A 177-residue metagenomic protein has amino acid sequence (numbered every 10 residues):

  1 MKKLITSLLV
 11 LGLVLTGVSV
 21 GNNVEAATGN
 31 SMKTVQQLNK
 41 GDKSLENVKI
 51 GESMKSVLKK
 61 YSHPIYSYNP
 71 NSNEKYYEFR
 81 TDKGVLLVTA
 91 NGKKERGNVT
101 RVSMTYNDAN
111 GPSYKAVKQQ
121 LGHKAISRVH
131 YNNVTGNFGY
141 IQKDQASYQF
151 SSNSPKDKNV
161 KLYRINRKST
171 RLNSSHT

Functional and structural regions predicted by a protein language model:
M1-L4: Positively charged n-region of N-terminal signal peptides that target proteins for export
S7-L13: Sec-dependent N-terminal signal peptides
L13, T28-S31, I50, N110: Intrinsic-disorder-associated interaction segments
L15-V35: Sec-dependent signal peptide cleavage junction
S31-Q37, L87-N91: Eukaryote-biased recognition of intrinsically disordered, low-complexity regulatory segments
K40-V48, T100-D108: Second-shell loop/turn segments in exported
K49-R96, D108-R171: A cross-family detector of function-defining hotspots
L172-T177: Positively charged, low-complexity/disordered segments
